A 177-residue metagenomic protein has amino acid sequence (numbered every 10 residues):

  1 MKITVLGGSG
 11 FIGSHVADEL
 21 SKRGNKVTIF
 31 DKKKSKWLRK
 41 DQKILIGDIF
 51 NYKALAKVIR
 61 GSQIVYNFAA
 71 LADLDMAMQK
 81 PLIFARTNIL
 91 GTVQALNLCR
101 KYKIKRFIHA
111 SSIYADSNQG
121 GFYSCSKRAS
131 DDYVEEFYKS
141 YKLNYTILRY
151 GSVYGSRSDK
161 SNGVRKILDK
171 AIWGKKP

Functional and structural regions predicted by a protein language model:
I3-R23: N-terminal Rossmann NAD(P)H-binding glycine-rich loop of SDR-like oxidoreductase domains
L6, F30, V65-A69, F107-I113 (+1 more regions): SDR active-site strand-loop-helix element
D41-N51: Rossmann-fold cofactor-recognition segment
I49-R86, S117: NAD(P)H-binding glycine-rich loop region in Rossmannoid oxidoreductase-like domains and their noncatalytic homologs
N51, I64, G91-Q94, R106 (+1 more regions): Conserved cofactor-binding/catalytic machinery of classical short-chain dehydrogenase/reductase
L71-D75, S112-G120, G151-Y154: Active-site segment of SDR-like NAD(P)-dependent oxidoreductases
R86, L90-S124, T146: Conserved Rossmann-fold NAD(P)-dependent oxidoreductase catalytic core, especially the SDR/UDP-sugar
F122-S124, R128, D132-P177: NAD(P)-dependent short-chain dehydrogenase/reductase
